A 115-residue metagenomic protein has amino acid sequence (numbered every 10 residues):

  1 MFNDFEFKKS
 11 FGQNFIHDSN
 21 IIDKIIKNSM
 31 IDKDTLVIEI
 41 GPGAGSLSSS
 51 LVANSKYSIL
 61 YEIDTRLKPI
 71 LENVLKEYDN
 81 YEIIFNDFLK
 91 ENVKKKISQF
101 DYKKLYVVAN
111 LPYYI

Functional and structural regions predicted by a protein language model:
M1-I115: Catalytic cores of RNA-modifying enzymes
